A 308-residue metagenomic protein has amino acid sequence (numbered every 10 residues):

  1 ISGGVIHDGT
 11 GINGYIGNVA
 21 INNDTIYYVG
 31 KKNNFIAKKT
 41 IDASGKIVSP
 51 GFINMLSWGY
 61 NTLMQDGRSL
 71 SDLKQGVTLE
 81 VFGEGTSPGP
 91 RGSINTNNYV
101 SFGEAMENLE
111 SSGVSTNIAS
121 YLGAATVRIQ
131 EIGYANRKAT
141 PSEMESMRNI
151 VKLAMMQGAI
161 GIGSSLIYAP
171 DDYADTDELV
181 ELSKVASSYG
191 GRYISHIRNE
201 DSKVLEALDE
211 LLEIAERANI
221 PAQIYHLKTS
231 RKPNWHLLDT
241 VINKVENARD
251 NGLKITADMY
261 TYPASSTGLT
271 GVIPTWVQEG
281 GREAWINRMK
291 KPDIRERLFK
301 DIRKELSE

Functional and structural regions predicted by a protein language model:
I6-G51: Histidine-rich, glycine-flanked metal-binding segment
A43-V48, F52-S57, L63-I162, S183 (+1 more regions): Divalent-metal coordination cores built from histidine and acidic residues
F52-T62, L166, Y193-N199: Histidine-centered catalytic micro-motifs
S87-P90, S164-A174: Glycine-rich, proline-tolerant flexible connector loops at the mouths of alpha/beta enzymes
R91-N98, G103-L109, V114, A125-K138 (+5 more regions): Polyanionic/metal-chelating signatures
G113, T176-S195, R217-A218: Alpha-helix-loop-beta-strand connector modules within alpha/beta enzyme cores
Q157-L166, I224-H226: Short acidic, glycine-rich surface-loop motifs adjacent to enzyme active sites
Y168-Y173, N199-V204, S230-P233, P263: Short, small-residue-enriched loops and turns at beta-alpha junctions that line or gate enzyme active sites
